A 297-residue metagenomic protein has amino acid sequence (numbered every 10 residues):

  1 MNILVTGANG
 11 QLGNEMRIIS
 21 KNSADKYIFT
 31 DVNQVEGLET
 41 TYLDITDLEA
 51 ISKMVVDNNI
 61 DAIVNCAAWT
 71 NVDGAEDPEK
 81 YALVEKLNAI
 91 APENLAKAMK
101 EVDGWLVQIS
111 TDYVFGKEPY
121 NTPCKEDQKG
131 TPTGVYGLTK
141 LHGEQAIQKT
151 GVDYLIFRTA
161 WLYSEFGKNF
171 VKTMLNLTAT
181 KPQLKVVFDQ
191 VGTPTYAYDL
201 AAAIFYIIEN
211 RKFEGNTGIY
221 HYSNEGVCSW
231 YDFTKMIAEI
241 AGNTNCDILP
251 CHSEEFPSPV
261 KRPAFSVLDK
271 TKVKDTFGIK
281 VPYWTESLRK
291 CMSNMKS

Functional and structural regions predicted by a protein language model:
I3-N22: N-terminal Rossmann NAD(P)H-binding glycine-rich loop of SDR-like oxidoreductase domains
T6, T30, I63-A67, L106-D112 (+1 more regions): SDR active-site strand-loop-helix element
N33-E49: Rossmann-fold cofactor-recognition segment
I45-L87: NAD(P)H-binding glycine-rich loop region in Rossmannoid oxidoreductase-like domains and their noncatalytic homologs
L83-N94, V114-F157, W161-L162: Catalytic helix-loop patch of NAD(P)-dependent Rossmann-fold dehydrogenases
Q145-G192, Y198-D199, F205-Y206: NAD(P)-dependent short-chain dehydrogenase/reductase
N210-P257: Mid/C-terminal beta-alpha module of Rossmann-like enzyme folds, strongest in SDR-family dehydrogenases/epimerases
S229-K235, H252-C291, M295-K296: Conserved C-terminal active-site "lid" loop/helix of NAD(P)H-dependent oxidoreductases that clamps the redox cofactor
